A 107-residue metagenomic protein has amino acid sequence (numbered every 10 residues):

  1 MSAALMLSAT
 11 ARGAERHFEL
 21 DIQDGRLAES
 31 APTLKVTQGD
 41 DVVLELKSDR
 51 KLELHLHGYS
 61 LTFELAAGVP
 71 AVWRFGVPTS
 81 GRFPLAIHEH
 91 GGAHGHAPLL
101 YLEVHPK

Functional and structural regions predicted by a protein language model:
M1-S8: Bacterial N-terminal signal peptides
A9-G13: Sec/Tat signal peptide C-region and signal peptidase I cleavage site
A14, L65-K107: Extracellular/periplasmic metallocenter environments
A14-D41: N-terminal edge beta-strand
E15-H17, D41, K51-E53, R82 (+1 more regions): Exposed beta-strand and adjacent loop surfaces of beta-rich binding modules that mediate intermolecular recognition
Q23-T33, L56-Y59, G68-W73, L85-A86: N-terminal post-signal-peptidase region of extra-cytosolic proteins
P32-R50, A71-T79, F83: Beta-strand cores of secreted/periplasmic/IMS beta-sandwich domains, seen most often in copper-related folds
K47, K51-A67, L100-L102: Histidine- and aromatic-enriched segments that form or immediately flank copper-ligand environments
